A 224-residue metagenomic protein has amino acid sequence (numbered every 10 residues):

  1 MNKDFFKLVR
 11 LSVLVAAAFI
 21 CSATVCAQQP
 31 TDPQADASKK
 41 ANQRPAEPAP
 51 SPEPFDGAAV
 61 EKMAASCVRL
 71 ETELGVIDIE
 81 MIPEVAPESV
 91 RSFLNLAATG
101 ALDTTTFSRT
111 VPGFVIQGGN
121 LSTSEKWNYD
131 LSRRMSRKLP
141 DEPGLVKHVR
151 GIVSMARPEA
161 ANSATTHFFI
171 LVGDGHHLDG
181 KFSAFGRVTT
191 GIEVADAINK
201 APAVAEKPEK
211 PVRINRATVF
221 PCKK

Functional and structural regions predicted by a protein language model:
N2-L11, V25-K224: Cyclophilin-like peptidyl-prolyl cis-trans isomerases
S12-S22: Bacterial N-terminal signal peptides
